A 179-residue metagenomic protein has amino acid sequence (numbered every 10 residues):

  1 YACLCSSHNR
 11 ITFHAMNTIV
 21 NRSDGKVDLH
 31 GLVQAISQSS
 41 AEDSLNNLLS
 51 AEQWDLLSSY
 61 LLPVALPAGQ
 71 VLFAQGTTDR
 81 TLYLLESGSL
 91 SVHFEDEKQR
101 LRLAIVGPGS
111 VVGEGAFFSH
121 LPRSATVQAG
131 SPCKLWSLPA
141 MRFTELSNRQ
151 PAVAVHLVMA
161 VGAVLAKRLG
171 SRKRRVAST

Functional and structural regions predicted by a protein language model:
C5-T179: Cytosolic regulatory regions built on CNB/CRP/Popeye-like sensor folds
